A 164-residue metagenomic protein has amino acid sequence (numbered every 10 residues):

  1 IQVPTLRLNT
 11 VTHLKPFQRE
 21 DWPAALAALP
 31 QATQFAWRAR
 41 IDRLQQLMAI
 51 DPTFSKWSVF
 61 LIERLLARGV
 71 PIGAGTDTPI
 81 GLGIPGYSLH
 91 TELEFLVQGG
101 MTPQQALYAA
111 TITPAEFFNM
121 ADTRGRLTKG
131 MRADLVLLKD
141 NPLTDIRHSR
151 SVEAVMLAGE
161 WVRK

Functional and structural regions predicted by a protein language model:
I1-G99: Active-site neighborhoods of metal-dependent hydrolases
Q2, D77, L96, A106 (+4 more regions): Divalent metal-coordination and catalytic microenvironments
T5-L6, T76, K139-D140, A158-G159: Fold-independent oxyanion-binding glycine-rich loops and adjacent beta-strand/coil segments at enzyme active sites
P16-Q18, A24, G86-S88, F118-N119 (+3 more regions): Charge-rich, low-complexity amphipathic helices in intrinsically disordered tails/linkers adjacent to domains
I84, T102-L107, E116-V152: Acidic, glycine-enriched loop/beta-strand segments at the rims of small-molecule binding/catalytic pockets
V155: Short aromatic-centered micro-motifs
